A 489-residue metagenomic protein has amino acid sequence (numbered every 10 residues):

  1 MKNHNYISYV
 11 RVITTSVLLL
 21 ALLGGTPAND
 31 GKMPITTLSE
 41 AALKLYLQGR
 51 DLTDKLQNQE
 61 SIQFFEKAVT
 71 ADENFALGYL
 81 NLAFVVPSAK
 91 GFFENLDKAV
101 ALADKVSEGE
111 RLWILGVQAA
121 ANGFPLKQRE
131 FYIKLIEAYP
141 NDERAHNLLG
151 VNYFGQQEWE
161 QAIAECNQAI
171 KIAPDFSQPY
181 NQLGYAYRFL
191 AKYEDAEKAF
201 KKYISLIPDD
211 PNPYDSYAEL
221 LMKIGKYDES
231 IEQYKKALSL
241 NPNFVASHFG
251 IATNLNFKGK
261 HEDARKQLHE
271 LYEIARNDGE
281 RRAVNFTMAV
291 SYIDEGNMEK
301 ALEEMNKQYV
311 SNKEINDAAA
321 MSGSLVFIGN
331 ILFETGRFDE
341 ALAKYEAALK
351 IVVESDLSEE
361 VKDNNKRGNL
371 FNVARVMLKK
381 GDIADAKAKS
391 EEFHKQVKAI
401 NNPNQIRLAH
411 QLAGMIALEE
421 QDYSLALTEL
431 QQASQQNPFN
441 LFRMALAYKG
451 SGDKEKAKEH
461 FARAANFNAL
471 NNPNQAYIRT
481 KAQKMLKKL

Functional and structural regions predicted by a protein language model:
G24-H146, G150-E165, I172-Q178, D209: Acidic, proline/glycine-rich low-complexity intrinsically disordered segments
A42-L43, A76-L77, G109, E143-R144 (+10 more regions): Helix-start (N-cap) detector for alpha-helical repeat units in TPR-like alpha-solenoids, especially tetratricopeptide
K67-A68, K98-L102, K134-L135, Q168-A169 (+8 more regions): Canonical positions in the second alpha-helix
